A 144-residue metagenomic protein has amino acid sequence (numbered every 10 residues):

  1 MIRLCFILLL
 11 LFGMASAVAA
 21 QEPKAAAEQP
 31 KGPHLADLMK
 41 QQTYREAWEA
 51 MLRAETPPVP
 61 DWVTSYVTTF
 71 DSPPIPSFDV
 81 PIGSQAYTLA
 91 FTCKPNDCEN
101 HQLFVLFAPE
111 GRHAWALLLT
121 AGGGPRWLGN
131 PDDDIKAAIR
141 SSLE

Functional and structural regions predicted by a protein language model:
M1-I2: N-terminal secretory signal peptides that target proteins for export/translocation
C5-A15: Bacterial N-terminal signal peptides
G13-A15, Y44-R45, P57: Compositionally biased, intrinsically disordered low-complexity regions
A17-A20: Boundary at the C-terminal end of the N-terminal hydrophobic targeting segment
E22-M51, T120-E144: C-terminal partner/receptor-binding element of secreted or periplasmic proteins
R53-W115: Mature extracytoplasmic domains of secretory-pathway proteins
